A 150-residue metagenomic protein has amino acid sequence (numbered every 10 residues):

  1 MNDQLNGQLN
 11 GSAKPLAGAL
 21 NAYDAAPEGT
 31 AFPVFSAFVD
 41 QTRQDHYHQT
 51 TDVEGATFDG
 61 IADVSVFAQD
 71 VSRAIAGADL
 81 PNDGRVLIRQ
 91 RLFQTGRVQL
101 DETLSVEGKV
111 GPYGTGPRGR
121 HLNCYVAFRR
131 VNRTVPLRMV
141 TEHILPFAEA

Functional and structural regions predicted by a protein language model:
M1-A22, V98-A150: HotDog/MaoC-like acyl-thioester-processing domains
N2-R89, A150: Hot-dog-fold acyl-thioester-processing enzymes
L87-R91, V140-H143: A beta-strand/beta-hairpin structural motif
Q94-G96: Beta-strand-rich interaction surfaces with strong enrichment in secreted/lumenal proteins
